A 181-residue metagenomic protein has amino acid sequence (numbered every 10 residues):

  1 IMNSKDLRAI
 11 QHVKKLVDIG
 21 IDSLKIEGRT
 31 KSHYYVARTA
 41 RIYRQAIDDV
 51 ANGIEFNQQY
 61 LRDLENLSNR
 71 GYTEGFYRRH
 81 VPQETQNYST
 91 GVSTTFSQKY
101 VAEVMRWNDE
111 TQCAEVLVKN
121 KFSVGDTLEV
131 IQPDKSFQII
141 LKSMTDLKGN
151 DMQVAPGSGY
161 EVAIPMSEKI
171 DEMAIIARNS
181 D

Functional and structural regions predicted by a protein language model:
I1-D181: Surface-exposed amphipathic alpha-helical tracts and adjacent flexible/coil segments at the periphery of soluble enzymes
